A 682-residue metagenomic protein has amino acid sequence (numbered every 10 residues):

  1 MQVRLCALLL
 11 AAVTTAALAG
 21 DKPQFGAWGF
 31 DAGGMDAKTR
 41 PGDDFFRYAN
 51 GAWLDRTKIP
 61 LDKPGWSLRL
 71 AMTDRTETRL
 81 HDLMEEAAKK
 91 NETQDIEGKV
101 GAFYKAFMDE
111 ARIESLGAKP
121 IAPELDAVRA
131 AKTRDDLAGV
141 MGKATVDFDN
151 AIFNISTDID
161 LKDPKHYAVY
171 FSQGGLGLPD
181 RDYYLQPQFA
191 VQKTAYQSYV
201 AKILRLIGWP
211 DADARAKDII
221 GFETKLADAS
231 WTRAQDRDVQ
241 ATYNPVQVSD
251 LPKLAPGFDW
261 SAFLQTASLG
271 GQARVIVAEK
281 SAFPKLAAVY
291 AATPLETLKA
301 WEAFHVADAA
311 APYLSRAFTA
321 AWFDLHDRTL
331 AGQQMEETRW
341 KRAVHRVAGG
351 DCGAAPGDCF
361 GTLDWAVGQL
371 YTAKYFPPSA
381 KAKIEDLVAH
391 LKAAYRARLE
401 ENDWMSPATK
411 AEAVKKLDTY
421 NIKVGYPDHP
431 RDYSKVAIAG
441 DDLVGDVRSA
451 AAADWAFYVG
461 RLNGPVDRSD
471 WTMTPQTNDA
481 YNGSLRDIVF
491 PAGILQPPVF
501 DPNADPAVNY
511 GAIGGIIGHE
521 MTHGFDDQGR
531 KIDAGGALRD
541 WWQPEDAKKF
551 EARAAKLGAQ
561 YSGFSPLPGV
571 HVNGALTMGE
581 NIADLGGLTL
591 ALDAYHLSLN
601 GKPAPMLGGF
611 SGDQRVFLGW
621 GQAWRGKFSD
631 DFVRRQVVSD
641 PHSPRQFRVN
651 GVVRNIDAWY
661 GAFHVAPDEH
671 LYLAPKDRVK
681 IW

Functional and structural regions predicted by a protein language model:
M1-L5: Positively charged n-region of N-terminal signal peptides that target proteins for export
C6-T15: Bacterial N-terminal signal peptides
A17-D21: Boundary at the C-terminal end of the N-terminal hydrophobic targeting segment
K22, K225, L254-G257, I276 (+4 more regions): Intrinsically disordered, low-complexity linker/terminal regions across diverse proteins
P23-Q24, T39-S115: Active-site-surrounding "flap" and adjacent substrate/cofactor-binding loops of secreted or lumenal enzymes, prototyped
M35-D55, Y183-L204, M578, L585-L590: Hydrophobic/aromatic-rich, well-ordered segments within soluble, folded domains that form packed cores
W53-T57, L178-P179, P498: Short, solvent-exposed loop/turn elements at domain surfaces
A87-H390: Noncatalytic, helix-rich "gating/capping" subdomain that lines the substrate-entry/channel surface of large enzyme
